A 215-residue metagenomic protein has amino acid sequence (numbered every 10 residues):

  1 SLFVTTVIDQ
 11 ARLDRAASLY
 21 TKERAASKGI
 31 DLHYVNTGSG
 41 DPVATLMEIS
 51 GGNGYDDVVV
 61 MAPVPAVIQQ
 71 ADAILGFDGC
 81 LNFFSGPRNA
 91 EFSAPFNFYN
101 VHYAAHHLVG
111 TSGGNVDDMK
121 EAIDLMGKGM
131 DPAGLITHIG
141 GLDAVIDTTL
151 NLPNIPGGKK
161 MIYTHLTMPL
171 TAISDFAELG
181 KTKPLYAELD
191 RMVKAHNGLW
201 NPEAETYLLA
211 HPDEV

Functional and structural regions predicted by a protein language model:
S1-T37: Mid-domain Rossmann-like dinucleotide-binding core that forms the NAD(H)/NADP(H) cofactor-binding site
I8, G38-S39, S85-N89, G113: Short, acidic/turn-prone active-site loops that include or flank metal/cofactor- and phosphate-binding residues
D9-A16, A90-S93, P169-T171: Short, charged/polar "capping" segments at the starts of alpha-helices and the immediately preceding loops
R15-S27, S39-E48, N53, A66-A73 (+1 more regions): C-terminal hydrophobic helical "lid"/dimerization subdomain of Rossmann-like NAD(P)H-dependent oxidoreductases
D57-A62: Short, well-ordered coil/turn residues at beta-beta hairpins and beta-strand->alpha-helix junctions within
P65-Q69, A73, S85-A105, D117-A122: Rossmann-fold NAD(P)-binding glycine/threonine-rich loop
G79-C80: Glycine-centered, small-residue-biased loops immediately flanking beta-strands in adenine/cofactor-binding cores
F83, Y103-T111, A133-G134: Short beta-alpha connecting loops at secondary-structure transitions that line or flank enzyme active sites
